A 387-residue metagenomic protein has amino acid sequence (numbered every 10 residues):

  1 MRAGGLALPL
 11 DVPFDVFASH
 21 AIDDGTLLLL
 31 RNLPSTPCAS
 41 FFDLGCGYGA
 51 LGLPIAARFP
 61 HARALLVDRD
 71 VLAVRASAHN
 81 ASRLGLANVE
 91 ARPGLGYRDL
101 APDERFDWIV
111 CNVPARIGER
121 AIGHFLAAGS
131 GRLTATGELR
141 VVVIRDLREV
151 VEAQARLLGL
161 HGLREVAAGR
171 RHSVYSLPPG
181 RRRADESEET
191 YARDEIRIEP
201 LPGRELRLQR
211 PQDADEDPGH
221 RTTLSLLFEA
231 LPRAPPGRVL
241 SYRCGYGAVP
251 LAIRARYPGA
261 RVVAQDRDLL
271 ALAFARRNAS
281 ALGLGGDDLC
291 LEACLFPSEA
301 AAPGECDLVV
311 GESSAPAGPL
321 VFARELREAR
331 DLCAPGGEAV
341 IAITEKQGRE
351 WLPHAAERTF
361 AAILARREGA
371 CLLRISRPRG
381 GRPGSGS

Functional and structural regions predicted by a protein language model:
M1-A3, D15, E138-E199: N-terminal auxiliary segments of SAM/dcSAM-dependent transferases
M1-S35, R182-R233: Class I SAM-dependent transferase core
D24-A101, W108-C111, T222-E299, G311: Conserved SAM/SAH cofactor-binding pocket of Class I
I55, G129-S130, I253, A329 (+1 more regions): Class I S-adenosylmethionine-dependent transferase superfamily signal
L86, V151-E165, P178-R181, W351-A365 (+1 more regions): A SAM-dependent methyltransferase catalytic signature shared across enzymes that methylate proteins
W108-R120, L308-L320: A short SAM/SAH-binding and catalytic strip from SAM-dependent methyltransferases
G123-A135, A323-P335: A short glycine-rich, Lys/Arg-flanked "PGG" loop and its adjoining helix->strand segment in the class I
T136-I144, G336-I343: Conserved beta-strand signature within the Rossmann-like core of class I S-adenosyl-L-methionine
